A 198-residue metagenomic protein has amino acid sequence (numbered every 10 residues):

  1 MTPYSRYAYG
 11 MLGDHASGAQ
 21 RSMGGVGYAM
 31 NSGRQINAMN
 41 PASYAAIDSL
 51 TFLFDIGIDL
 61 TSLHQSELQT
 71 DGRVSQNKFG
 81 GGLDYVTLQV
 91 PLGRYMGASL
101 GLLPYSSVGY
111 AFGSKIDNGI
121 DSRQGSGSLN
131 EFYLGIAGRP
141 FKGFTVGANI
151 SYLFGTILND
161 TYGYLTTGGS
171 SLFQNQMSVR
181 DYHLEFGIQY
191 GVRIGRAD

Functional and structural regions predicted by a protein language model:
M1-D198: Subset of outer-membrane beta-barrel
